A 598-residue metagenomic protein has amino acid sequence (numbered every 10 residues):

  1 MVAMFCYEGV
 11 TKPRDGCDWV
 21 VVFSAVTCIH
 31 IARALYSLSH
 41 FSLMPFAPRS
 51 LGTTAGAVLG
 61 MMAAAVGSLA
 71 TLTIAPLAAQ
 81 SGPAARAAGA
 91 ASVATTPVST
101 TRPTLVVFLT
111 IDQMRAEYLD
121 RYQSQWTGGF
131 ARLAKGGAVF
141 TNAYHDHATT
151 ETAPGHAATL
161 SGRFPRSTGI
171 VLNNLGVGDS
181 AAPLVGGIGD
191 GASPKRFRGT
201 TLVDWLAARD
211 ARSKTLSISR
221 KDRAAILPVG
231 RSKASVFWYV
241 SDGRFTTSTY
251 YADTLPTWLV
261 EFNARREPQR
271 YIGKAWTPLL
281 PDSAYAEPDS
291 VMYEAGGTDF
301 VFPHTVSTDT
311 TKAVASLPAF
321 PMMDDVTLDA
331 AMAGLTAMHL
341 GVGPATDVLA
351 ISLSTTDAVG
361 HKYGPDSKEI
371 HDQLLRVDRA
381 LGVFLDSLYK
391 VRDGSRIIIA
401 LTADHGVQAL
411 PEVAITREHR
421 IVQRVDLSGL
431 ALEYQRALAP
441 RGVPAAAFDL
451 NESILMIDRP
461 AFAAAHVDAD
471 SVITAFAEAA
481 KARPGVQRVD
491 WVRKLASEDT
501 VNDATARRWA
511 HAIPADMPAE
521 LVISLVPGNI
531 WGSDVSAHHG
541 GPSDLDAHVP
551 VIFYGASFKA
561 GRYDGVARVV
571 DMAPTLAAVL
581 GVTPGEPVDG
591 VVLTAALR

Functional and structural regions predicted by a protein language model:
V66-A90: Signal peptide processing junction and immediate N-terminal pro/mature segment of secreted/exported proteins
S81-A138: Active-site-proximal N-terminal segment of extracellular/periplasmic enzymes that hydrolyze or transfer
P103-M114, L133, T159, L206 (+7 more regions): Beta-strand elements within well-structured catalytic alpha/beta cores of enzymes that handle phosphate/sulfate esters
A116, A131-R132, G199-A208, E452-V489 (+2 more regions): Non-catalytic, well-ordered alpha-helical segments in soluble enzyme domains
L119-P165, R212-I218: Short, structured active-site-proximal loop/turn typified by the sulfatase FGly-forming signature C/S-X-P-X-R
N142, N173-G191, G199, P228-R231 (+6 more regions): Secreted, luminal/periplasmic, and some membrane-associated catalytic domains that remodel anionic oxygen-ester
F164, G169-A345, S354-H361, E478-R488 (+1 more regions): His/Asp/Glu-rich, glycine-adjacent segments that coordinate divalent cations and/or stabilize oxyanion chemistry on
T416, R424-V467, H538-L580, T594-R598: Substrate-binding rim/cap in mid-to-C-terminal beta-strand-loop elements of soluble/periplasmic
